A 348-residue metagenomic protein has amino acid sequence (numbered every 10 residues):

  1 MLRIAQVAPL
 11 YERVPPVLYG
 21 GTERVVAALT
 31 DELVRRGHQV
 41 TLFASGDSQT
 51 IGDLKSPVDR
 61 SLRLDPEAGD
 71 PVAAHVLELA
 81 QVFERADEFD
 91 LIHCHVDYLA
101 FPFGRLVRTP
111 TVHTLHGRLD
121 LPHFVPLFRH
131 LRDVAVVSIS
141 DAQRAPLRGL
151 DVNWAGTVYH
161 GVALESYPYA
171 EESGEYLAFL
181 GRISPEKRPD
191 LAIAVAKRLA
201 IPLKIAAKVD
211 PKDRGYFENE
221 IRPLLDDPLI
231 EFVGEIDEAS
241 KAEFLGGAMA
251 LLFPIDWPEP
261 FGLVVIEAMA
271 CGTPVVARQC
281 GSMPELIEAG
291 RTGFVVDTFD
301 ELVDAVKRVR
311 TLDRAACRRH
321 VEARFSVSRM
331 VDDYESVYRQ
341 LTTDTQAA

Functional and structural regions predicted by a protein language model:
M1-A348: Catalytic cores of nucleotide-sugar-dependent glycosyltransferases that transfer UDP/GDP/TDP-activated
